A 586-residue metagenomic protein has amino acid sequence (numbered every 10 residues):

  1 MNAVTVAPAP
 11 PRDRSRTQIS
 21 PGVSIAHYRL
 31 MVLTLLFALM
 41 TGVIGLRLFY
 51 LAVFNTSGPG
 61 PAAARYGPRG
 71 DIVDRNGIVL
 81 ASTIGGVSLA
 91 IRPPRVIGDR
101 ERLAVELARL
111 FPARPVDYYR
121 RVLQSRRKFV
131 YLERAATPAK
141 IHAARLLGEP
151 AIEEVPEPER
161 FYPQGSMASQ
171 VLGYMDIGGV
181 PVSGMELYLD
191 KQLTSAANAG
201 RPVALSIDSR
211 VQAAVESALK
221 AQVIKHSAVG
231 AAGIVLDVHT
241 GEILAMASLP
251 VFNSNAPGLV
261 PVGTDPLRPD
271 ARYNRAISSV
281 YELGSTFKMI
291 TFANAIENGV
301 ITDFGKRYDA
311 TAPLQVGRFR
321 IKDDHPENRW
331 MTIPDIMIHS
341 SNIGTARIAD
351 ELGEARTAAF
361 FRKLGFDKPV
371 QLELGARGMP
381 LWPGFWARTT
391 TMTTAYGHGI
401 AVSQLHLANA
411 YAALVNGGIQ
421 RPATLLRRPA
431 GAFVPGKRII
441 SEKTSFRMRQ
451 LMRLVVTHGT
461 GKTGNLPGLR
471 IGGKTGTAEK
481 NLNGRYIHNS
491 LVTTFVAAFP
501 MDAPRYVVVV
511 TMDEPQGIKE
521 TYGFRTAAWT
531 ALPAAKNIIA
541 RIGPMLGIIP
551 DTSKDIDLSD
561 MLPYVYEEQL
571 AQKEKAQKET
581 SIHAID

Functional and structural regions predicted by a protein language model:
N2-R14, A81, G233, V238-S285 (+4 more regions): Beta-lactam-recognizing serine transpeptidase/beta-lactamase-like catalytic domain environment
T5-V6, S20-N55: Hydrophobic alpha-helical transmembrane signal-anchor segments
G45, V53-A64, V211-H226: Short, basic/aromatic recognition patches
P59-A63, S88-V96, A104-L107, R126-R134 (+11 more regions): Second-shell loop/turn segments in exported
G67, S82-S88, R92, Y174-G178 (+1 more regions): Short beta->alpha transition motifs characteristic of CBS
I91, R95, R102-L110, Y118-R201 (+3 more regions): Small/polar-residue-rich segments within soluble enzyme cores
F129, L193-A231: Conserved, well-ordered alpha-helix/loop/beta-strand core segments that scaffold catalytic motifs
